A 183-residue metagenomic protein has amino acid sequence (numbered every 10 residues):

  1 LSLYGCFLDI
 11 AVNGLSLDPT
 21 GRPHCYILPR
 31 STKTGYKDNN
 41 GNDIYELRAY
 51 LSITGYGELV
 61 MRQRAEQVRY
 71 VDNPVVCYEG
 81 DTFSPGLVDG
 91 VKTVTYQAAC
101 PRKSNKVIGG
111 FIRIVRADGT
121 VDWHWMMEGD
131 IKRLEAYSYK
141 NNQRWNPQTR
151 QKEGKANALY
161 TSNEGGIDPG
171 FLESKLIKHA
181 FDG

Functional and structural regions predicted by a protein language model:
L1-G183: Binding-interface segments
